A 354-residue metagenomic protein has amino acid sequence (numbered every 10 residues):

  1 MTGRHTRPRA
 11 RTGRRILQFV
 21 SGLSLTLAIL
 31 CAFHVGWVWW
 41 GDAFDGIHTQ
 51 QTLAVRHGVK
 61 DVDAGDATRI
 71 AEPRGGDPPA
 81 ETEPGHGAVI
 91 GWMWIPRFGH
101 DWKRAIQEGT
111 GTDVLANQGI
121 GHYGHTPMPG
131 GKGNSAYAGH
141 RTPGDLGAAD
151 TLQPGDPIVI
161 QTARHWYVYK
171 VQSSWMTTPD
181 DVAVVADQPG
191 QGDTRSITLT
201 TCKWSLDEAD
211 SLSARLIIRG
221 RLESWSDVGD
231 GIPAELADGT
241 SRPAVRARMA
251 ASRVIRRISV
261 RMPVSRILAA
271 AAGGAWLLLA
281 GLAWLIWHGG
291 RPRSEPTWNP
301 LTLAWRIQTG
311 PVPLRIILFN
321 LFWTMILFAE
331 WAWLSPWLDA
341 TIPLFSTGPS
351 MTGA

Functional and structural regions predicted by a protein language model:
M1-H5: Short, intrinsically disordered terminal tails adjacent to the first/last structured region
T6-A272, A304-W323, L327-A354: Solvent-exposed, non-transmembrane regions of membrane-associated and secreted proteins
L278-I317: Juxtamembrane interface at the cytosolic side of transmembrane helices
